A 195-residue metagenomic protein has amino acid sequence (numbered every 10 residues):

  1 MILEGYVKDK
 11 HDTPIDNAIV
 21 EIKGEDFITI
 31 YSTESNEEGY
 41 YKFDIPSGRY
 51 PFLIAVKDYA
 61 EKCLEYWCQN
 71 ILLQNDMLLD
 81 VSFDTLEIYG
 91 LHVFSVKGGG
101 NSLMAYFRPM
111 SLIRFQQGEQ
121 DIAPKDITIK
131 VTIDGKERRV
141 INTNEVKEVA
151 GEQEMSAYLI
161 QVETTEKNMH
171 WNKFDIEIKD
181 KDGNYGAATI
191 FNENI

Functional and structural regions predicted by a protein language model:
M1-I2, Y6, F83-M104: Beta-strand-rich domain onsets/edges
E4-D16, P109-E119: Structural motif
G5, S35-I45, V81: Glycine-centered loop-to-beta-strand initiation motif
A18-T33, I127-R138: Short amphipathic beta-strand segments in non-cytosolic proteins
D26-Y40, I141-G151: Short, acidic Ser/Thr/Gly-rich low-complexity loop/linker segments typical of extracellular and cell-surface proteins
K42-P51, T164-M169: Short Pro-Gly-centered beta-turn/loop motif in secreted/extracellular proteins
G48-A60: A short, solvent-exposed beta-strand micro-motif common in secreted/extracellular proteins
D58-D80: Structured interaction patches on ligand/partner-binding surfaces of diverse proteins
